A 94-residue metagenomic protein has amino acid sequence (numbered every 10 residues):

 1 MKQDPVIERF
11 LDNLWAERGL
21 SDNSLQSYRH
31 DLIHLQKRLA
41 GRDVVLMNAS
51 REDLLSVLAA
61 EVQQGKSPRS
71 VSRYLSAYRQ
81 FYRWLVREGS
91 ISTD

Functional and structural regions predicted by a protein language model:
M1-P5: A detector for short, charged/polar N-terminal pre-domain segments
E8-N23, R29-D94: N-terminal core-binding DNA-recognition domain of tyrosine recombinases/integrases
